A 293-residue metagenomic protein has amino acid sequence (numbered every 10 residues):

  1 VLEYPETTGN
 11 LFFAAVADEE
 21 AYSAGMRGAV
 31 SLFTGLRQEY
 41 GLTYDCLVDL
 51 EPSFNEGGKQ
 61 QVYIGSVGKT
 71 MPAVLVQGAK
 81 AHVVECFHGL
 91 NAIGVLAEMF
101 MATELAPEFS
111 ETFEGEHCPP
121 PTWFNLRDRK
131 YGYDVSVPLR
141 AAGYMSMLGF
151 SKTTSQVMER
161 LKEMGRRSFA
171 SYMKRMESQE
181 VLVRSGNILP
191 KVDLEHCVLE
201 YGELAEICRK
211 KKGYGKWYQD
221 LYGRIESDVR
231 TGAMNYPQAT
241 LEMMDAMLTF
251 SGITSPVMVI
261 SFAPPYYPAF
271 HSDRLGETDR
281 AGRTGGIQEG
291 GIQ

Functional and structural regions predicted by a protein language model:
V1-G65: Acidic/histidine-rich catalytic neighborhood of metal-dependent amide-processing enzymes
P52-G57, I64, T70, A81-Q293: Metal-dependent amide/peptide-bond hydrolase catalytic core, centered on the "pita-bread" metallohydrolase fold
K69-L75: Active-site-adjacent bridging/hinge elements
